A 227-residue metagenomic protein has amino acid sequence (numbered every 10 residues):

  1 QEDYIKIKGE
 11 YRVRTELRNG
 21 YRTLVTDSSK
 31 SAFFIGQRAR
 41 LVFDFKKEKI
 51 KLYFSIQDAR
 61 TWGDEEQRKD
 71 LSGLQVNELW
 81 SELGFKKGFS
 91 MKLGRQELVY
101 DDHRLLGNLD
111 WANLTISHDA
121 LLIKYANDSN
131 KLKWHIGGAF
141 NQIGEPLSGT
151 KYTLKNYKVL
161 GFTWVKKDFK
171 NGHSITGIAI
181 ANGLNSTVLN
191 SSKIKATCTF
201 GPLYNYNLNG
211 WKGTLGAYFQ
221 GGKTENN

Functional and structural regions predicted by a protein language model:
Q1-E97, L121-D128, K170, K195-A196 (+2 more regions): Beta-barrel outer-membrane channel/assembly domains of diderm bacteria
V13-E16, T61, L98-L105, I143 (+1 more regions): Conserved radical SAM core fold
Y21, Y53-S55, E66, L105 (+3 more regions): Short linear functional motifs in flexible/disordered or boundary regions
R22-D27, G63, H103-L106, E145-S148 (+1 more regions): Extracytoplasmic loops and strand-loop junctions of Gram-negative outer membrane beta-barrel proteins
S31-F33, Y100-H103, L154-K155: A short linear-motif detector with a strong N-terminal bias
R68-K69, L106-W111: "Short basic amphipathic alpha-helical interaction patches in structured regions
Q75-V76, L106, S117: Short acidic (Asp/Glu) patches
G84-M91, L109-N227: Signature for the C-terminal beta-barrel architecture of outer-membrane proteins
